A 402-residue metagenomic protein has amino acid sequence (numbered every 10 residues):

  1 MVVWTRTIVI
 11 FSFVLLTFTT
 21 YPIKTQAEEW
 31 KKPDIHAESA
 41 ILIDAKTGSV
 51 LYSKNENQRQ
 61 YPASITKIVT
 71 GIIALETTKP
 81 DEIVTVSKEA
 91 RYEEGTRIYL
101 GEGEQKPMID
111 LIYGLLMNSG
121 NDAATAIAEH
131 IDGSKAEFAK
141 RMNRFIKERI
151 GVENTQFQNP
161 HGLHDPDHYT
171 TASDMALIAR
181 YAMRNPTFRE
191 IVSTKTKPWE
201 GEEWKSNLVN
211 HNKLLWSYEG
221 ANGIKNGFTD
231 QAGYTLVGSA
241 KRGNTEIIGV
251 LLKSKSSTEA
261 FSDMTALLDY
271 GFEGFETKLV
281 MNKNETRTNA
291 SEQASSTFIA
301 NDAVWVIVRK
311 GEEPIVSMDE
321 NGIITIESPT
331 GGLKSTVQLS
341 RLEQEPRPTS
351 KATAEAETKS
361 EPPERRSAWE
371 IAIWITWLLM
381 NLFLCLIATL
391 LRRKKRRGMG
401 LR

Functional and structural regions predicted by a protein language model:
M1-A27, W369-R393: Sec-dependent N-terminal signal peptides of Gram-positive bacterial secreted proteins and lipoproteins
R6, V14, T47, R91 (+3 more regions): Generic "edge-of-domain/loop-turn" microfeature
T19-Q26, K31-P33, S49-K54, G243-E246 (+2 more regions): Solvent-exposed, well-ordered amphipathic alpha-helical segments that flank/support binding or catalytic loops
T25-P186, P198: Active-site-adjacent loops and short helices of periplasmic peptidoglycan-processing enzymes
V152, H164-Y169, S173-R402: Domain-terminus/edge residues, biased toward the C-terminal soluble/receptor-binding domains of extracytoplasmic
